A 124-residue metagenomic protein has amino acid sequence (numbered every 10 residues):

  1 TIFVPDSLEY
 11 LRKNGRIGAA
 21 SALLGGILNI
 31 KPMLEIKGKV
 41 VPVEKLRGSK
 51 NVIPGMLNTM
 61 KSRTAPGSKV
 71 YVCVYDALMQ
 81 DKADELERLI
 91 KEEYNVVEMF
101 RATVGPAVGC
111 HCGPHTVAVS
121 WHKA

Functional and structural regions predicted by a protein language model:
T1-A124: Mixed-charge interfacial surface used for oligomerization/domain docking and macromolecular partner engagement
